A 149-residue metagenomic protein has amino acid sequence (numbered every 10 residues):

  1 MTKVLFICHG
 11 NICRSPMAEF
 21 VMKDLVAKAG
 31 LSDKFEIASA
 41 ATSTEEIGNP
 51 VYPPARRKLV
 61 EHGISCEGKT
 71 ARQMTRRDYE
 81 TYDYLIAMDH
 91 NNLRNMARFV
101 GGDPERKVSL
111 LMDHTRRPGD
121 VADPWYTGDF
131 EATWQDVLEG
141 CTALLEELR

Functional and structural regions predicted by a protein language model:
M1-T81, E146-R149: Conserved active-site segments centered on acidic
S15, D89-H90: Helix N-cap/beta->alpha junction signal
Y84, H90-R149: Phosphate-binding/catalytic loops
